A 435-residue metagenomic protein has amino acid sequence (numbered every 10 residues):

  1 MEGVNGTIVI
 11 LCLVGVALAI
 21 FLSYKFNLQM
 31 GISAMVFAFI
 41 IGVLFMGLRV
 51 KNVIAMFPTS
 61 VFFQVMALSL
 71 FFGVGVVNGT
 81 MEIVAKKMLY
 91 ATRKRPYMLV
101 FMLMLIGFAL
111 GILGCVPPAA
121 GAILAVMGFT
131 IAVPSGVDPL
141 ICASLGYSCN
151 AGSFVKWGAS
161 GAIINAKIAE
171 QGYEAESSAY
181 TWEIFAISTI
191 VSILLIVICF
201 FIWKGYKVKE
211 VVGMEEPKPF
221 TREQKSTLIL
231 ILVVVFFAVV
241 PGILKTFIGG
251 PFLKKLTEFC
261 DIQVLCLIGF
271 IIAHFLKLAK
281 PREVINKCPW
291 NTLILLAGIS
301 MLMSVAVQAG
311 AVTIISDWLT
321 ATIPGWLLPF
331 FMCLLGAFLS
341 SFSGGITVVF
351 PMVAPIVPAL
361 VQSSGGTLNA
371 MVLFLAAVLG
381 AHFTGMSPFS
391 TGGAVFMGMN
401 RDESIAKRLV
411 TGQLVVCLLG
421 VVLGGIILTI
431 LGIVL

Functional and structural regions predicted by a protein language model:
M1-V9, L13, I40, A186-V284 (+2 more regions): Long, contiguous bundles of hydrophobic transmembrane helices that form the permeation core of multi-pass
E2-R93, V240-I323: Hydrophobic transmembrane alpha-helices of multi-pass solute/ion transporters
V9-V14, I32-M35, Y97-L105, A119-I123 (+6 more regions): Hydrophobic alpha-helical transmembrane segments
F26-M30, S60-V61, G73-E82, G111-I123 (+4 more regions): Short helix-coil transition sites and intra-membrane helix breaks within transmembrane domains of multi-pass
A38-F45, Y97-F101, G152-W157, T292-A306 (+1 more regions): Small-residue-rich segments of transmembrane alpha-helices in multi-pass membrane proteins, especially helix faces
K94-S135, L140, G146, T322-V378: Hydrophobic alpha-helical transmembrane segments of multi-pass integral membrane proteins, predominantly secondary
T130-F220, N369-A376, G393-L435: Membrane-core helix-loop-helix motifs of multi-pass transport proteins
A159, F236-V240, I299-S316, V361 (+2 more regions): Hydrophobic alpha-helical transmembrane segments in multi-pass integral membrane proteins
